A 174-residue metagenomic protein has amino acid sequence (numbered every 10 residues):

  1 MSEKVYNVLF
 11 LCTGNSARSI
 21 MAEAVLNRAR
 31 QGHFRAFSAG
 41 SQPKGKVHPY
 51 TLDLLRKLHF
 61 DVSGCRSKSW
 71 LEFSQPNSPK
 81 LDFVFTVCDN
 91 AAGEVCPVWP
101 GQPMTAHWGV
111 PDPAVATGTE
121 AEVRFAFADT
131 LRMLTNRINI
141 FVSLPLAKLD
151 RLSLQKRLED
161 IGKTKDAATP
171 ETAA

Functional and structural regions predicted by a protein language model:
S2-A174: Short polar/charged helix/loop
